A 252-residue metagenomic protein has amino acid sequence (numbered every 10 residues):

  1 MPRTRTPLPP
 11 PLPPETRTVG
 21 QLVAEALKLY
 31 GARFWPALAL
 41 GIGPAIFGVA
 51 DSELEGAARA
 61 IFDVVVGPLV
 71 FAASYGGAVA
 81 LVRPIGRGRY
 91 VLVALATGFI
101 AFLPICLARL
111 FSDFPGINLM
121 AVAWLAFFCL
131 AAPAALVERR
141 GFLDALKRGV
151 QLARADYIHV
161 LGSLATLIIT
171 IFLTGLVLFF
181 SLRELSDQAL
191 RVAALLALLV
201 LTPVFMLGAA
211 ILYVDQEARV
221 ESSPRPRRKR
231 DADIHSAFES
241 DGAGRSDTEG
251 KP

Functional and structural regions predicted by a protein language model:
P2-P14, F62-I85, F127-F142, L152 (+1 more regions): Juxtamembrane transition segments at transmembrane-helix termini in multipass membrane proteins
R17-I46, G86-R109, W124-L176: Interfacial aromatic "cap" segments that immediately flank transmembrane helices in multipass membrane proteins
A37-A39, I61, V65, V91-L95 (+3 more regions): Hydrophobic alpha-helical transmembrane segments
A50-R59: Short, hydrophobic transmembrane alpha-helix segments
A57, L110-P115: Membrane-interface helix caps and helix-loop-helix hairpins in membrane proteins
F114-A126: Hydrophobic, aromatic-rich membrane-embedded alpha-helical segments
